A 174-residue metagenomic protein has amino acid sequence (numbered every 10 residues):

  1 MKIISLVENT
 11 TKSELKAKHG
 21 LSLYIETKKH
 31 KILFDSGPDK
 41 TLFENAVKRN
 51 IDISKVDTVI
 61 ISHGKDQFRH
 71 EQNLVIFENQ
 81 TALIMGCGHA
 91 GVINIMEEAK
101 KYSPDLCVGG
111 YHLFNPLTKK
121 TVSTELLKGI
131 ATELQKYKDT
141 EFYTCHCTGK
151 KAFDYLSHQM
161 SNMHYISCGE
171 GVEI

Functional and structural regions predicted by a protein language model:
K2-E44, Q72-I84: Conserved beta-strand hairpin/beta-sheet module of binuclear metal-dependent hydrolase folds, prominently
S13, T41, G64-K65, A90-I93 (+2 more regions): Active-site environment of divalent metal-dependent phosphoester hydrolases
L21-L23, D66-S103: Catalytic core of the metallo-beta-lactamase
L33-S36, V56-G64, L83-C87, L106-Y111 (+1 more regions): Active-site neighborhood of phospho(di)ester-bond hydrolases with catalytic His/Asp-centered motifs
T41-K65, K100-V108: Active-site metal-binding motif and surrounding structural segment of the metallo-beta-lactamase
S54-R69, T132-E141, S161: Active-site HxH/HxHxD metal-binding segment of metal-dependent hydrolases
I93, T121-T132: Charged helix-capping and loop-helix junction motifs
G129-I174: Binuclear metal-ion centers of metallo-dependent hydrolases, dominated by the metallo-beta-lactamase
